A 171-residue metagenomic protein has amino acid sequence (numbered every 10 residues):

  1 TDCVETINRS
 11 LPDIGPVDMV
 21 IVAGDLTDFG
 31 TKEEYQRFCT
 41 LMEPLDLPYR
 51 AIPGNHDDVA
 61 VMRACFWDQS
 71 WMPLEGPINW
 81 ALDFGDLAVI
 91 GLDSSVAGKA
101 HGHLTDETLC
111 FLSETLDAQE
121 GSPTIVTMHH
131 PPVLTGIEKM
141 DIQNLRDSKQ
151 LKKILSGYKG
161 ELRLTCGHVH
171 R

Functional and structural regions predicted by a protein language model:
T1-R37, T135: N-terminal active-site segment of His-dependent metallophosphoesterases
N8-M19, G102-R171: His/acidic metal-ligating clusters that form di-metal
V22, I90, V126: Redox-cofactor binding/interface segments in oxidoreductases and associated redox assembly factors
A23-L26, V96-A100, G136-K139: Conserved short-loop catalytic and cofactor-binding motifs
G24-L26, N55-D57, S94-S95, H130-P131 (+1 more regions): Active-site metal-binding loops of divalent metal-dependent hydrolases
K32-A118, D147-G160: Extended active-site neighborhood of metal-dependent phosphoesterases/phosphodiesterases
